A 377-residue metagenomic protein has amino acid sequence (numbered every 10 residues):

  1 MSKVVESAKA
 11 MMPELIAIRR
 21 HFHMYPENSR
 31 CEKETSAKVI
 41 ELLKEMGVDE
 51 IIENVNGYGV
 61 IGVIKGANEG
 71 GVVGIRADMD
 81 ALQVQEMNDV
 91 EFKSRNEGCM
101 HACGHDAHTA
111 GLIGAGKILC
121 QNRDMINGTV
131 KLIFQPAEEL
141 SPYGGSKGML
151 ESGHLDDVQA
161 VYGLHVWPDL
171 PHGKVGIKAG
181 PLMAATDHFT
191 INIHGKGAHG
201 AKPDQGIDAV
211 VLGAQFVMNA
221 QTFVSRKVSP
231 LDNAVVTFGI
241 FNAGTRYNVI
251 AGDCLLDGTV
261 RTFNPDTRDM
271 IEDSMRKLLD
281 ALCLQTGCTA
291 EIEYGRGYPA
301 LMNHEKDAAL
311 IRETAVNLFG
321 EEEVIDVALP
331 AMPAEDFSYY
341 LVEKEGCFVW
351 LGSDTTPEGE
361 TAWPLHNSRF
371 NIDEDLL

Functional and structural regions predicted by a protein language model:
S2-H101, D106, A110-I126: Acidic/His- and Gly-rich active-site-bordering loop/insert found across diverse amide/peptide-bond hydrolases
K3, S7-A10, E14-A17, E34 (+4 more regions): A non-catalytic, amphipathic alpha-helix used as a structural packing/dimerization or gating element in enzyme scaffolds
F22, G62, I75, H105 (+7 more regions): Divalent metal-coordination and catalytic microenvironments
D49, V158-Q159, E345: Conserved acidic residues
V60, L82-V84, N88-M100, A107 (+3 more regions): Histidine/acidic-residue-rich, glycine-tolerant segments that coordinate divalent metal ions
I64, I193-G195, V260: Hydrophobic beta-strand positions in extracellular immunoglobulin-like domains
R76, Q85, F189-I191, F348-D354: Non-cysteine beta-strand/loop elements that form the S-adenosyl-L-methionine
A214-L377: Metal-dependent amide/peptide-bond hydrolase catalytic core, centered on the "pita-bread" metallohydrolase fold
